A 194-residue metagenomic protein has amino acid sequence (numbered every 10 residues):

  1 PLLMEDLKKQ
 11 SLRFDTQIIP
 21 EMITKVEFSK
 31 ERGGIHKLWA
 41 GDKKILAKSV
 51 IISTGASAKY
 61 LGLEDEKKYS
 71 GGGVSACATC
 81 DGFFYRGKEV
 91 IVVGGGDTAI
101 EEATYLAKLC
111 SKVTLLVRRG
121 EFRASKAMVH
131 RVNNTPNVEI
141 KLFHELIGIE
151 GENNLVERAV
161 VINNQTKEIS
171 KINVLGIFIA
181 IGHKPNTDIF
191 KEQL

Functional and structural regions predicted by a protein language model:
P1-L2: A short acidic, glycine-rich active-site loop that binds or catalyzes chemistry on phosphate/adenosine moieties
E5, S11-A40, I45-A47, K108-L194: A Rossmann-like FAD-binding core segment of flavoenzymes
M22, D42, V50-S57, K67 (+4 more regions): Short, flexible active-site-adjacent loop segments at beta-strand->alpha-helix junctions, enriched in small/polar
A47-K48, G71, G87, V174: Active-site acidic short loop of glycosyltransferases
S53-K67, I181-L194: Flavin (primarily FAD) binding-site architecture
A56-L109: Glycine-rich dinucleotide-binding loop and its adjacent helix/turn
